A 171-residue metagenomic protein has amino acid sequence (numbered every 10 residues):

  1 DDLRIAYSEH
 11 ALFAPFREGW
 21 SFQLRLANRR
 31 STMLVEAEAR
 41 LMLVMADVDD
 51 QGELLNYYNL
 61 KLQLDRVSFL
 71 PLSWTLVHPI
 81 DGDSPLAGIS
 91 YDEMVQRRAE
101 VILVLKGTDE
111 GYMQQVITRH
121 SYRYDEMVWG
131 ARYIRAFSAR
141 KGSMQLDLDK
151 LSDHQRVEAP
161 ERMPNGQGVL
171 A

Functional and structural regions predicted by a protein language model:
D1-N56: Canonical alpha-helical transmembrane segment with a positive-inside/aromatic-interface signature
H10-P15, R29, V44-A46, K106-E110 (+3 more regions): Generic structural motif
M45-V48, K61-S73, Y122-A136: Short, surface-exposed linear segments at secondary-structure transitions and domain or protein termini
V48-Q51, L64-F69, D81-P85, K141-K150: Noncatalytic linker/hinge segments flanking ATPase motor cores
L55-V95, G107-Q114: Extended, solvent-exposed segments with strong compositional bias
Q96-E100: Extracellular Ig-like/FN3 beta-sandwich strand-entry sites
G111-A171: Acidic, serine/threonine- and proline-rich intrinsically disordered appendage/tail regions
